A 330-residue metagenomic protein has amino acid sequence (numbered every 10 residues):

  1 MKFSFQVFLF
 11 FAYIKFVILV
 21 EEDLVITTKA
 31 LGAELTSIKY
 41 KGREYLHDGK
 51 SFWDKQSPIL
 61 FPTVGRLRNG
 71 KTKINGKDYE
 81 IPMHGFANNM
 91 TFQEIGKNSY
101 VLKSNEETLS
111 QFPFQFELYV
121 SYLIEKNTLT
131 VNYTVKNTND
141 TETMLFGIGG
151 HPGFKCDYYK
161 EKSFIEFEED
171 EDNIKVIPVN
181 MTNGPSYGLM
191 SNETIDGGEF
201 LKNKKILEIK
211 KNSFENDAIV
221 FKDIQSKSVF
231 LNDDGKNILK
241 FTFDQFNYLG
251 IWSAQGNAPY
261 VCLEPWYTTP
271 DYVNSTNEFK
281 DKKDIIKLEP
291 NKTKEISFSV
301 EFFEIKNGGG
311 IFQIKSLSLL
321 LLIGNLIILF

Functional and structural regions predicted by a protein language model:
K2-F16, S316-L329: Cleavable N-terminal signal peptides of Sec/SRP-targeted secreted and luminal proteins
Y13-I74, D78-I81, I224-F246, K292-F302: Beta-strand-rich N-terminal accessory domains
L24, Y40-K41, Y79, H84 (+2 more regions): Acidic/His-leaning functional-site neighborhoods
I26-T28, V120-Y122, L129-N137: Short, well-ordered beta-strand segments enriched in hydrophobic/aromatic residues
K77-K126: Extended, loop-rich substrate-binding clefts of extracytoplasmic carbohydrate-active enzymes
V135-F164: Acidic (Asp/Glu-rich), glycine- and aromatic
G153-C156, K160-F243: Active-site/ligand-binding surface loops and adjacent short beta/alpha elements that line catalytic pockets across
E304-S318: C-terminal GPI-anchoring signal of eukaryotic secretory precursors
